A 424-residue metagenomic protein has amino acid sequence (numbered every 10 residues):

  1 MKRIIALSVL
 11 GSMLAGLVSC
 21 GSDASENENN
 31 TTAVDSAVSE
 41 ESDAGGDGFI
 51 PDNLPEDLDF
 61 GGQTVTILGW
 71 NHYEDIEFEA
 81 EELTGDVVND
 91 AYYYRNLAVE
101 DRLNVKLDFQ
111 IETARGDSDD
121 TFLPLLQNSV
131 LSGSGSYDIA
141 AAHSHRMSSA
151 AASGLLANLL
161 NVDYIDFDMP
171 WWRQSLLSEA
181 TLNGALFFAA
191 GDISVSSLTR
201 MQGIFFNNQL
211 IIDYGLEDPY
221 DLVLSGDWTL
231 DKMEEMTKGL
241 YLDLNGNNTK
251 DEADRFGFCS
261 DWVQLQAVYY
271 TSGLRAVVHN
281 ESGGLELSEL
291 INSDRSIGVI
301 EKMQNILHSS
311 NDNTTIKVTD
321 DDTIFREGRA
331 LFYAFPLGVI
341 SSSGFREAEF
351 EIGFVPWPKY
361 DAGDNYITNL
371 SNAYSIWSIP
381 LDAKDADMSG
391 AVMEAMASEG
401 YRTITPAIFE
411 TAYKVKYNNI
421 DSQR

Functional and structural regions predicted by a protein language model:
G16-S19: C-terminal motif of bacterial Sec signal peptides marking the signal peptidase cleavage site
G21-A24: Bacterial signal peptide processing site
I76-N104: Short, polar/charged alpha-helical segment
V105-L182: Extracytoplasmic "Venus flytrap"/periplasmic binding protein-like
A151-L160, R173-D221, C259-S282, N372-S378: Periplasmic solute-binding protein
Y164-W172, V223, D251, R275-R295 (+1 more regions): Short, solvent-exposed loop/beta-turn-alpha elements that line the ligand-binding surface or hinge of extracytoplasmic
E234-K238, A267-K317: Glycine-centered hinge/linker elements that transmit conformational signals in sensory and ligand-binding systems
G344-V415: Extracytoplasmic/periplasmic substrate-recognition and gating elements
